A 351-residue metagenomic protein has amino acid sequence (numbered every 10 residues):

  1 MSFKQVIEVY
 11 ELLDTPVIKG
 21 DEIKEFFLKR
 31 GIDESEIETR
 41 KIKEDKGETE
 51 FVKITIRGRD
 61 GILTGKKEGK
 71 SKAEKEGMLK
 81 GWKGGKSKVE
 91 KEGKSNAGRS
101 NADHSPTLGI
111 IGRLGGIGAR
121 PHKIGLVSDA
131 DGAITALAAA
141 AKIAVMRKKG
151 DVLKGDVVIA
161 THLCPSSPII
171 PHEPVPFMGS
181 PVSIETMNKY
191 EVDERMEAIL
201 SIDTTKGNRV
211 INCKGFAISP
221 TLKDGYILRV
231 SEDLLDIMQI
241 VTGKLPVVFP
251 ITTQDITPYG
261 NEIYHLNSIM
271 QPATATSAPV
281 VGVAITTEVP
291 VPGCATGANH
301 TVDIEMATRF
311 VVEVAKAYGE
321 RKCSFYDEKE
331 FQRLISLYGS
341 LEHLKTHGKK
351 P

Functional and structural regions predicted by a protein language model:
S2-G65, K94, A102-R120: Soluble metallo-hydrolase cores and metallopeptidase-like ectodomains found primarily in the secretory/periplasmic
L12, G116-D129, P220-G225, C294-T301: A short glycine/serine-rich beta->alpha loop
K41, P174-L222: C-terminal domain-closing interface element
K67-A102: Long, intrinsically disordered low-complexity tandem-repeat segments
I110, R120-T161: Alpha-helical metal-binding/catalytic segments enriched in His/Glu/Asp
H122, P168-V175, V210-K214, A295: Short acidic, glycine/serine/threonine-rich loops at helix termini
G155-M187: A structural-propensity feature for long, helix-poor, extended segments
T204-K349: Active-site-adjacent substrate-binding region of metalloamidase/peptidase-like peptide-processing proteins
